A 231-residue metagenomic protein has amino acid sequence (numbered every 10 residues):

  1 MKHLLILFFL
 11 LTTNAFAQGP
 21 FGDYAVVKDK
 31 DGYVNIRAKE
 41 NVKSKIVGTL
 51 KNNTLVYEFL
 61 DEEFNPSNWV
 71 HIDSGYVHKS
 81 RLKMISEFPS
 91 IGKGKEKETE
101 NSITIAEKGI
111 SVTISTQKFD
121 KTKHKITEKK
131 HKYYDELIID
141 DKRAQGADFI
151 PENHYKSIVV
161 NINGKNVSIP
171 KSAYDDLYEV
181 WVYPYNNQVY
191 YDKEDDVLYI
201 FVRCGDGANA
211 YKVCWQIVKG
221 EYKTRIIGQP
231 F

Functional and structural regions predicted by a protein language model:
H3-T13: Sec-dependent N-terminal signal peptides
Q18-R37: Short N-terminal segments immediately surrounding and downstream of signal-peptide cleavage
G19-A25, I46-L82: SH3/SH3-like beta-barrel superfamily modules
E40-K45: Short alpha-helix capping/helix-loop boundary micro-motifs
H78-D141, Q145: Surface-exposed beta-loop interaction hotspot
L137-Q188: Mature extracytoplasmic domains of secretory-pathway proteins
K171-V213: Acidic, glycine-rich flexible loop segments
Q216-F231: Short, low-complexity, Pro/Ser/Thr/Gly-rich segments in the mature regions of secreted, periplasmic
